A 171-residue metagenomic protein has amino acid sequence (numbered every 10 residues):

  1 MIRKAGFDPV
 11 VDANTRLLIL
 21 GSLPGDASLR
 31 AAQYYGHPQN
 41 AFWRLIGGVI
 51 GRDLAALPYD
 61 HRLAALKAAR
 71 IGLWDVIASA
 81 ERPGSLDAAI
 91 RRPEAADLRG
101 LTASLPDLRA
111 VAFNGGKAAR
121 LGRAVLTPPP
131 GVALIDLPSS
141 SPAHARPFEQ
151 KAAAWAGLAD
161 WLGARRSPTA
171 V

Functional and structural regions predicted by a protein language model:
M1-D12, R16, H37-P38, L86-R99 (+1 more regions): C-terminal capping/extension of enzyme domains
R16-L17, I71: Structural motif
L18-S22: N-terminal nucleotide-binding beta1-loop-alpha1 segment
P24-A27, A78-E81, K117-A119, S140-A143: Short, solvent-exposed loop/turn segments at secondary-structure junctions
A27-A89: Short, surface-exposed acidic-centric catalytic microdomains
I46, L121-G122: Hydrophobic packing residues within well-ordered alpha-helices of enzyme cores
A68-A118: Internal catalytic-core helix/loop-beta-alpha segment that presents or stabilizes conserved functional determinants
